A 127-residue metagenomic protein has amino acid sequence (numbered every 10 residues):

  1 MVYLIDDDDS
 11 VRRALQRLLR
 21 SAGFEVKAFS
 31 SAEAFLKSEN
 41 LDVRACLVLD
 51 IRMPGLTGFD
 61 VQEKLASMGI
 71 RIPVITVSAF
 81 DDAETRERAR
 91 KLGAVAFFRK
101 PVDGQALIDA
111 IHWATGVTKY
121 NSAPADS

Functional and structural regions predicted by a protein language model:
D9-K27: Two-component/phosphorelay signaling modules centered on CheY-like receiver
S30-S31, T57-D60: Acidic catalytic/metal-coordinating carboxylates
K37, F59-I70: Short amphipathic alpha-helix used as the core "switch/output" element in two-component signaling
D42-V48: Active-site beta3 strand of CheY-like receiver
M53: Receiver (REC) domain active-site loop signature in two-component systems and cognate sites in sensor histidine kinases
D60, D81-A96: Alpha4 helix (beta4-alpha4-beta5 surface) of REC/receiver domains from two-component response regulators
E84, V102-I111: C-terminal output helix
